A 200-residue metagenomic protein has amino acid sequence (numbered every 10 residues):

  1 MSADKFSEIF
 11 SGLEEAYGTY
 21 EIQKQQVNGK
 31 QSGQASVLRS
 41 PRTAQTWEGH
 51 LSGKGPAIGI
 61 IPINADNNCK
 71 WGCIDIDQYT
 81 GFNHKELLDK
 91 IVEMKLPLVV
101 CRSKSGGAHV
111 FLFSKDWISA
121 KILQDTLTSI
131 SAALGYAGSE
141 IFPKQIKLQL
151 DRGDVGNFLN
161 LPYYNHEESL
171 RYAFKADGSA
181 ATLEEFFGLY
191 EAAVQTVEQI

Functional and structural regions predicted by a protein language model:
M1-W71, G81-D89, N157-F158, Y163-H166 (+2 more regions): DNA replication initiation on ssDNA origins
Y17-E21, L96-V100, G138-S139: Short secondary-structure junctions
I61-I63, L98-S105, E140-K144: Short beta-strand
N64, I76-G81, H109-W117: Short, charged/polar micro-motifs that form catalytic or ligand-binding hotspots
C69-C73, G107-H109: Short, solvent-exposed beta-strand edge segments and adjacent coil->beta transition regions
C73-I76, H84-R102: Active-site-adjacent loop/helix surface patches within enzyme catalytic domains that shape the substrate-binding cleft
N83-E93, F113-E140, E167-F187: Helical (often loop-to-helix) elements that flank the catalytic cores of nucleotide-handling enzymes
L98-L123, Q149-P162: Histidine-centered divalent-metal-coordination microenvironment in nucleic-acid enzymes
